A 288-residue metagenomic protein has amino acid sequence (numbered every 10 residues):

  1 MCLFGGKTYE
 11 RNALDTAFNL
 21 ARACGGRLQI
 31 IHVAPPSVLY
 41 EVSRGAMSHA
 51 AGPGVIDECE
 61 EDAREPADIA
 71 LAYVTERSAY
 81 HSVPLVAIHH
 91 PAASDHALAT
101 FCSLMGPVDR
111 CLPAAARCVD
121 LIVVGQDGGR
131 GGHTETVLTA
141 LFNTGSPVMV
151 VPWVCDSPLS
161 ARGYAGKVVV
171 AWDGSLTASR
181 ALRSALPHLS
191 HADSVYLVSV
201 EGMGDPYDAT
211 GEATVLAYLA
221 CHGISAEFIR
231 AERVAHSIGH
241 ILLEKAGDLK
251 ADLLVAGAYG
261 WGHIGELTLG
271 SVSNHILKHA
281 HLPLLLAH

Functional and structural regions predicted by a protein language model:
M1-D15, I88-H96, T100, D109-V198 (+1 more regions): Intrinsically disordered or low-complexity boundary/linker segments at protein termini and domain junctions
M1-I56, G163-A231: Small/aliphatic-rich secondary-structure junction motif
H32, Q126, G257-Y259, H288: Short secondary-structure boundary segments
A51-I69: A short acidic, glycine-rich active-site loop that binds or catalyzes chemistry on phosphate/adenosine moieties
A63, A67-S78, E212: N-terminal membrane-insertion helices
E76-I122, C221-L254, Y259-L267, N274 (+1 more regions): Structural beta-alpha unit
R130, S157, M203-Y207, R233-H236 (+1 more regions): Short, small-residue-enriched loops and turns at beta-alpha junctions that line or gate enzyme active sites
T134-L138, T268-S273: Short Gly/Thr/Asp-enriched flexible loops that form oxyanion-binding sites at enzyme active sites
